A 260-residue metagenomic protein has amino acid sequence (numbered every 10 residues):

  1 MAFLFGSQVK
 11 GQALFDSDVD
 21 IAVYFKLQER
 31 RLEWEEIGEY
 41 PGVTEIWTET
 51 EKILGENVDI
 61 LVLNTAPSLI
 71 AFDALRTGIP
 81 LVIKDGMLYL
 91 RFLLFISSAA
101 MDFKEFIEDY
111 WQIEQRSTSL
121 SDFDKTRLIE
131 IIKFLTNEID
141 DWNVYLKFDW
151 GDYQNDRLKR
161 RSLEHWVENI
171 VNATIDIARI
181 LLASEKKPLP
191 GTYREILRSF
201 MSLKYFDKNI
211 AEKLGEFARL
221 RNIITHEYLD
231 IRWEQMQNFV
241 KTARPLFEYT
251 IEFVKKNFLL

Functional and structural regions predicted by a protein language model:
M1, V9-F15, L27-R30, E35-R127 (+1 more regions): Catalytic core of pol beta-like nucleotidyltransferases
S17-V19: Change "...and in nucleic-acid phosphodiester-cleaving endonucleases..." to "...and in nucleic-acid processing enzymes
A22-K26: Short hydrophobic/aromatic beta-strand micro-patches that form the beta-sheet surface supporting nucleotide- or nucleic
N64, L69, W111-L260: Solvent-exposed interaction patches of small proteins and small membrane subunits
